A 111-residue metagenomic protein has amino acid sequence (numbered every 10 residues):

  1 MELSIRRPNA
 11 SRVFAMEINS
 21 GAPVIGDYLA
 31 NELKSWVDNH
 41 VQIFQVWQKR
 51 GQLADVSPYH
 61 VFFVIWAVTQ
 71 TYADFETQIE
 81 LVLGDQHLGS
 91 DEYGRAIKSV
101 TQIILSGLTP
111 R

Functional and structural regions predicted by a protein language model:
E2, R6, K34, D38-A54 (+1 more regions): C-terminal peripheral helix-coil segments that are non-catalytic and often amphipathic
R6-D27, E76-L83: Amphipathic alpha-helical segments used for helix-helix packing
R12, Q42, V56-Y59: Short, solvent-exposed positions on alpha-helices
Y28-E32: Short, solvent-exposed amphipathic helices
